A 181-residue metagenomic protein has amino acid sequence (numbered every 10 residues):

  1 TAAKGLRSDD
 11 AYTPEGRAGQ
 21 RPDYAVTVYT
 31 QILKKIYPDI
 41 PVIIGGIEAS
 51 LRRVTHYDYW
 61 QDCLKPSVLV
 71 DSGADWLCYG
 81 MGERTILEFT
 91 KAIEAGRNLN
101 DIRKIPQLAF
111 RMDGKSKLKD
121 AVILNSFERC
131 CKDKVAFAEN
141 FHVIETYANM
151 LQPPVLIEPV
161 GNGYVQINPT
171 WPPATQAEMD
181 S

Functional and structural regions predicted by a protein language model:
T1-G161, W171: Glycine-rich beta-alpha loop elements in corrinoid/cobalamin-binding modules across cobalamin-dependent enzymes
G163-V165: Short, contiguous pre-domain boundary segments
N168-A177: Helix/loop segments that flank and initiate small ligand/metal-binding modules
S181: Canonical Radical SAM [4Fe-4S] cluster-binding loop centered on the CxxxCxxC motif and its immediate flanking residues
